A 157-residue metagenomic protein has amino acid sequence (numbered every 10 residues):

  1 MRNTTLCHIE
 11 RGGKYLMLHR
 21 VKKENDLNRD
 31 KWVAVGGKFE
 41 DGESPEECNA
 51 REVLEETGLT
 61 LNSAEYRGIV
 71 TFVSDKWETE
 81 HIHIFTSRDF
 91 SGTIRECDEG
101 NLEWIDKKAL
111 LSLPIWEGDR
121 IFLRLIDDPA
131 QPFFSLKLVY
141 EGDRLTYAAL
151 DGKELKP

Functional and structural regions predicted by a protein language model:
M1-M17, K38: Conserved N-terminal beta-strand and adjoining loop/helix that marks the start of the Nudix/MutT-like hydrolase domain
N3-T5, G13, E80-I82, G100 (+1 more regions): Change "...and in nucleic-acid phosphodiester-cleaving endonucleases..." to "...and in nucleic-acid processing enzymes
L16-M17, V33, T146: General beta-strand recognition
K23-L27, K31-V35, D41: N-terminal first-folded block
F39-N62, F72-I126, Y147-P157: Unchanged
I126-T146: Short, active-site-adjacent segments that bind or coordinate small-molecule cofactors and metal centers
